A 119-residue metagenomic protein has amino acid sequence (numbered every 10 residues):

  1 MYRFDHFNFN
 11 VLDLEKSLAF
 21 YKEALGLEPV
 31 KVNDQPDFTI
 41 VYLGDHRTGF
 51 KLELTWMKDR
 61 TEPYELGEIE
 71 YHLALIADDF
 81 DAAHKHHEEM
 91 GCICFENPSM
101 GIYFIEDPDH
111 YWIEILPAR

Functional and structural regions predicted by a protein language model:
Y2, N8-K51, F104: Core segments of cupin and vicinal oxygen chelate
F4-H6, E68-H72: Eukaryotic phosphotyrosine signaling hubs
F20, F80-H86: Short amphipathic alpha-helices within nucleic acid-binding modules
V30-V32, Y42, H84-R119: Vicinal oxygen chelate
D37, I69, S99: Exposed loop/turn and edge beta-strand positions of beta-sandwich/beta-sheet ligand-binding modules
H46-F50, D59-T61, I76, F80-D81: Short, charged/polar surface micro-motifs in flexible loops or helix N-caps
